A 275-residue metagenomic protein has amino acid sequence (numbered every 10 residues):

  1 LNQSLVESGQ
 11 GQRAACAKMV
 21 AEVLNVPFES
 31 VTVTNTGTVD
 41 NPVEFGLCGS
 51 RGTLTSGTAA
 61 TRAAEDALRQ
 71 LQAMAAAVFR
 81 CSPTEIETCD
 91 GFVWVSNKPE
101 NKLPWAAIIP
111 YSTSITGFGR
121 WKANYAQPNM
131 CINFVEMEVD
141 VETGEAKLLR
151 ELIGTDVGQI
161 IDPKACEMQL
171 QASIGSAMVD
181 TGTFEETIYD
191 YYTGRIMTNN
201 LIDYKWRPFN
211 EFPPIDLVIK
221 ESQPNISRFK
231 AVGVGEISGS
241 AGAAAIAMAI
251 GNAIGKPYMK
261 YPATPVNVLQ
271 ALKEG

Functional and structural regions predicted by a protein language model:
L1-S4, K164: Structural motif
L5-V6, T61: Conserved short loop/turn motifs at secondary-structure junctions
Q10-R13: Active-site core of glycosidic bond-cleaving carbohydrate-active enzymes
K18-G275: C-terminal catalytic domains of large/alpha subunits in multi-subunit enzymes
